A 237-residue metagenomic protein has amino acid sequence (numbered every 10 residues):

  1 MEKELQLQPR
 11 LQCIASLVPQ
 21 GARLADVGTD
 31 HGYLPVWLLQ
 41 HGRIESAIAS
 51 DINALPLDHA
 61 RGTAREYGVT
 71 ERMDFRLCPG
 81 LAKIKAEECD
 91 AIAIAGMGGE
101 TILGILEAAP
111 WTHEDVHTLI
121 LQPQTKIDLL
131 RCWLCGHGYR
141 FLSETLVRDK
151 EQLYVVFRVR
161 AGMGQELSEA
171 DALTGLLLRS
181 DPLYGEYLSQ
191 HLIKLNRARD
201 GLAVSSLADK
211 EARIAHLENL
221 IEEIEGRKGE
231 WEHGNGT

Functional and structural regions predicted by a protein language model:
M1-G21, V36: S-adenosyl-L-methionine
E2-L7, A82-K83, E100-T237: Class I S-adenosyl-L-methionine
G21-D30: Conserved class I S-adenosyl-L-methionine
H31-I44: Conserved SAM-binding loop of SAM-dependent methyltransferases across substrates and taxa, primarily the Class I
S46-D51: Conserved SAM-binding motif I beta-strand of class I
N53-L55: Conserved SAM/SAH-binding beta-strand->alpha-helix loop
D58-E87: S-adenosyl-L-methionine
E88-G96: Short SAM/SAH-binding signature in class I
